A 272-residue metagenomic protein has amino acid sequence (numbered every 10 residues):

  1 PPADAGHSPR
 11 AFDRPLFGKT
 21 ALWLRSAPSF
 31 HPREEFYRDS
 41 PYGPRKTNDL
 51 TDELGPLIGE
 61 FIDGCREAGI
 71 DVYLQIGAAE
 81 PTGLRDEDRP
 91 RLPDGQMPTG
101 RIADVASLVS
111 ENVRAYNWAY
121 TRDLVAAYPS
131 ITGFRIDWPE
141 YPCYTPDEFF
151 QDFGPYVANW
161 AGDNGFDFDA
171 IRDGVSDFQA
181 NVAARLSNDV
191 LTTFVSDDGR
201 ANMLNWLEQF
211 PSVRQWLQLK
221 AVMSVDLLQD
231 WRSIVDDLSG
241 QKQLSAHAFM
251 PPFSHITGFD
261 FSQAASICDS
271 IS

Functional and structural regions predicted by a protein language model:
P1-F30, L54-P98, G133-C143: Glycine-rich, aromatic-flanked loop segments that form ligand/cofactor-binding clefts across common enzyme folds
R38-S40, D71: N-terminal functional module detector in eukaryotic proteins
P41-D49, G77-A79, D86-D94, P98-I267: Polysaccharide-binding and catalytic clefts of secreted carbohydrate-active enzymes
D269-S272: Structural signature of the urease/amidohydrolase superfamily beta/alpha-barrel
